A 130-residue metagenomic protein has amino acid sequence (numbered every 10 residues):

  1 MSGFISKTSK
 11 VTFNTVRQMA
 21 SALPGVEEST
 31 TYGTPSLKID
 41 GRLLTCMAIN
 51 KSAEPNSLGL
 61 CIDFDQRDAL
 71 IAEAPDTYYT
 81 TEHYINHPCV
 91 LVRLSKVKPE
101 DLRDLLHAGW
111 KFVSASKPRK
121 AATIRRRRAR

Functional and structural regions predicted by a protein language model:
M1-R130: Charge-dense, helix-prone N-terminal extensions
